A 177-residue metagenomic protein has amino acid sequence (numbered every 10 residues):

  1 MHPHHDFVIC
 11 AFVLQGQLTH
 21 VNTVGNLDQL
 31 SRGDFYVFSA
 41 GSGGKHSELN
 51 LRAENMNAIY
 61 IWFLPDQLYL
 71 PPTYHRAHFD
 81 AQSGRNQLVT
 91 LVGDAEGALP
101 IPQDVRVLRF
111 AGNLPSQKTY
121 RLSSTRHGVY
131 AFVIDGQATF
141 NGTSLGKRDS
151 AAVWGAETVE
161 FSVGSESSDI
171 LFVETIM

Functional and structural regions predicted by a protein language model:
M1-M177: Jelly-roll (double-stranded beta-helix
